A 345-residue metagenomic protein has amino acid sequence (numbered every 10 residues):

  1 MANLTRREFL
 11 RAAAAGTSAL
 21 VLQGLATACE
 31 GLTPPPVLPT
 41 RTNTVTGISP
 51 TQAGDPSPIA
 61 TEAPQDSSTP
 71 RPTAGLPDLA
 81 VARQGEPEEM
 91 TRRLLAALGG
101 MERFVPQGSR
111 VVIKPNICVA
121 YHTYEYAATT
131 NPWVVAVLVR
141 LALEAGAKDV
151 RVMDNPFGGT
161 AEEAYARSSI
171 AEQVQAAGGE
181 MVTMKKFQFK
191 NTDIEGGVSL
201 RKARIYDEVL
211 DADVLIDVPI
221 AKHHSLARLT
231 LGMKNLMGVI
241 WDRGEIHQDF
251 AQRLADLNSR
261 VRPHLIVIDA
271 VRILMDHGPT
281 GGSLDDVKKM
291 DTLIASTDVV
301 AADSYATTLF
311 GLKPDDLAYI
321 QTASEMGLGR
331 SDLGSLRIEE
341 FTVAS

Functional and structural regions predicted by a protein language model:
A2-S345: N-terminal and secondary-structure boundary signal
